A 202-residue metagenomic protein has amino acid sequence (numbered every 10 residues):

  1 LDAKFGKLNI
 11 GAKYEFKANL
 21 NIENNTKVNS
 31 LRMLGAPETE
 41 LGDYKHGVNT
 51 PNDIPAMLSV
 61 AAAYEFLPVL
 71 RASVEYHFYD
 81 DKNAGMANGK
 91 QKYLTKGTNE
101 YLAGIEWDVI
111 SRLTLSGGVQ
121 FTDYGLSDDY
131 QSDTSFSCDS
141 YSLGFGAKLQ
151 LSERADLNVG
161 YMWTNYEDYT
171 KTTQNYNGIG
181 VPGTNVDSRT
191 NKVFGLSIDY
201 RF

Functional and structural regions predicted by a protein language model:
L1-F202: Outer-membrane beta-barrel porins/channels
